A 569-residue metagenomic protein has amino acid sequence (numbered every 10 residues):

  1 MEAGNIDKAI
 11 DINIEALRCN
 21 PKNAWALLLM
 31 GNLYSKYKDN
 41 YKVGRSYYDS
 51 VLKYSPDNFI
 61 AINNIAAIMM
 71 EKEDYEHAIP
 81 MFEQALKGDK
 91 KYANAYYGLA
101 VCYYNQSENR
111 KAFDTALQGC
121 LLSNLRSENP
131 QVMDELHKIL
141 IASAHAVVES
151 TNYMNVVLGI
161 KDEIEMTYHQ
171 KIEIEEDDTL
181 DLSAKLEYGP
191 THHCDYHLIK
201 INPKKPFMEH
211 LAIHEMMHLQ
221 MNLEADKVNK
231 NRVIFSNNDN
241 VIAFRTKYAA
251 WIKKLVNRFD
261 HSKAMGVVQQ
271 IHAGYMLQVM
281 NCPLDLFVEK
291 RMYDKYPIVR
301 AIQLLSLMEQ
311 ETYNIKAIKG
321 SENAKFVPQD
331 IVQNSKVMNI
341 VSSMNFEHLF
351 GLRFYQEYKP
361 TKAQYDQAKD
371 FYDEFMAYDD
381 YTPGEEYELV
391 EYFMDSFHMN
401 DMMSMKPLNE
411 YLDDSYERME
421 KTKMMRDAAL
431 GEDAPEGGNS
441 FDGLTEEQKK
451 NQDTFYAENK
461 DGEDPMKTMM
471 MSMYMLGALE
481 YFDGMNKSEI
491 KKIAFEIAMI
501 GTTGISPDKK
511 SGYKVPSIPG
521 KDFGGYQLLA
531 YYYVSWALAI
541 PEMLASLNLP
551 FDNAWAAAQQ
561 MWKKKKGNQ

Functional and structural regions predicted by a protein language model:
A3-I12, K36-S50, K72-Q84, S107-T115: Structural signature of tandem alpha-helical TPR/SEL1-like repeats, specifically the intra-repeat loop/turn
A93, Y97-E128, H137-I141: TPR/TPR-like (Sel1-like) alpha-helical repeat modules
H137-H192, K204-K205, D453-T454, G504: Auxiliary, metal-adjacent structural segments of Zn-dependent hydrolase domains
H197-L211: Short pre-active-site segment immediately N-terminal to the catalytic Zn-binding motif
F207, M221-A273: Post-HEXXH active-site segment of zinc metalloproteases
F287-Q569: Pan-zinc metallopeptidase signature
